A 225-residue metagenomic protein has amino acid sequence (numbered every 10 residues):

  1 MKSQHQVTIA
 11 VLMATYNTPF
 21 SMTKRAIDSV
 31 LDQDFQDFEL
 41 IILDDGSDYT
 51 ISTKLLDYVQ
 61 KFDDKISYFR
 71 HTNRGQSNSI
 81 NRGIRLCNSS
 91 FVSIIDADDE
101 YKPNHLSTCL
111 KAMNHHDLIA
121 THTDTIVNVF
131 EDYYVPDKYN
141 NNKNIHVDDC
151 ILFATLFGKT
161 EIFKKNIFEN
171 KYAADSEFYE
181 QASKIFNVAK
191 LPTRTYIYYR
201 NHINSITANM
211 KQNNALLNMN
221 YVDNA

Functional and structural regions predicted by a protein language model:
M1-S29: N-proximal low-complexity "stem/linker" segments adjacent to membrane-targeting elements
A26, H71-C87: Glycine-rich, basic loop-to-helix element that forms the pyrophosphate-binding segment of sugar-nucleotide handling
I27-D37: Short, acidic, metal-binding catalytic loop of nucleotide-sugar glycosyltransferases
D44-L55, D96: A conserved acidic beta->alpha catalytic loop
T50, D99-A112: Acidic donor-binding/catalytic loop of UDP-sugar-dependent glycosyltransferases, especially processive GT2
V92: Short aromatic/hydrophobic "clamp" motif used to bind/position activated sugar donors
L106-Y134: Conserved donor NDP-sugar-binding/catalytic core segment of glycosyltransferases
N140-M219: Conserved nucleotide-sugar donor-binding catalytic segment
